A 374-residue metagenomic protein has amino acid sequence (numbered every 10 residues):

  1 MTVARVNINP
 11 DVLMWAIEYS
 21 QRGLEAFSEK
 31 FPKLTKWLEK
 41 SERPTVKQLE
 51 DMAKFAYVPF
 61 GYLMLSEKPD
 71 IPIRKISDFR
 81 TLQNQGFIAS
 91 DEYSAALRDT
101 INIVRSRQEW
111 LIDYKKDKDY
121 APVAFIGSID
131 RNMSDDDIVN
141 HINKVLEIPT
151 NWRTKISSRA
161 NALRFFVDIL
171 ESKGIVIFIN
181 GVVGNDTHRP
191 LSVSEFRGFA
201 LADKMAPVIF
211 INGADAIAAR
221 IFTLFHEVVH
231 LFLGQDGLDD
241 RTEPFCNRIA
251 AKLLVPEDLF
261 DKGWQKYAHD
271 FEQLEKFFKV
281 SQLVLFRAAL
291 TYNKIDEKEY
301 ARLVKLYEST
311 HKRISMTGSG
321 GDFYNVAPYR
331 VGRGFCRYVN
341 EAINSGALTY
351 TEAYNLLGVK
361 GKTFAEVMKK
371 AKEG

Functional and structural regions predicted by a protein language model:
M1-G374: Active-site hotspot residues in diverse enzymes, especially metal/ion-binding acidic/histidine motifs
